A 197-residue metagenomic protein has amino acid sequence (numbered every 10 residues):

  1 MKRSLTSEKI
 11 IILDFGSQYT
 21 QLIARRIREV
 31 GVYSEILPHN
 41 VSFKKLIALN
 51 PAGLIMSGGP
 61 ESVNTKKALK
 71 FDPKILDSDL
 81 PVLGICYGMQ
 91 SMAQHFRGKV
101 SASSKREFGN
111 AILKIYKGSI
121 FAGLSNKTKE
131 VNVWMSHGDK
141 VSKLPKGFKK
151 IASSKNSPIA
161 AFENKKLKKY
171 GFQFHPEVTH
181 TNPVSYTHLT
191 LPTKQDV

Functional and structural regions predicted by a protein language model:
S7-K9: Extreme N-terminal starter segment of soluble prokaryotic enzymes
I11-V30: Short, charged N-terminal beta->alpha structural module
R25-G31, I47-L124, N132, V184-S185: Cysteine-nucleophile active-site neighborhood
G31-K45: A short, well-structured beta->alpha microelement
S34-I36, V100, K150: Generic structural signal for residues in well-ordered beta-strands
S119-L167: Catalytic beta-strand/loop cores that center a nucleophilic Ser/Cys/Thr and support acyl-enzyme chemistry
T187-T193: Conserved small/polar residues in nucleotide/adenosyl-binding loops
